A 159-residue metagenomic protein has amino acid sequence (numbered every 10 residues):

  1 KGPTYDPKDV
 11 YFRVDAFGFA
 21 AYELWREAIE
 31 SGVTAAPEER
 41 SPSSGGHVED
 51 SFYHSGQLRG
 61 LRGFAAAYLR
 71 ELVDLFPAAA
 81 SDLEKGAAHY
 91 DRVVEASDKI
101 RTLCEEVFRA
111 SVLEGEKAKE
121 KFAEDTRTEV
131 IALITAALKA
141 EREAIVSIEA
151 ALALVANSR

Functional and structural regions predicted by a protein language model:
K1-R159: Cys-His-centered catalytic/binding microenvironment captured across papain-like cysteine peptidases and homologous
